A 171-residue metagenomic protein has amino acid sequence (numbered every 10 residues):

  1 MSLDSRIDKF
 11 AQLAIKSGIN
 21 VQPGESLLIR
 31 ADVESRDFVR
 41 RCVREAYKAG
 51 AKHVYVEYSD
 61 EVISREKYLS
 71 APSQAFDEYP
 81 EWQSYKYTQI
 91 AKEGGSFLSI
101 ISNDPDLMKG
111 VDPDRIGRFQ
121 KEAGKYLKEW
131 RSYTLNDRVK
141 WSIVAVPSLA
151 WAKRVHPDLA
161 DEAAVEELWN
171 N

Functional and structural regions predicted by a protein language model:
M1-N171: Active-site bordering "gate/hinge" segments that shape substrate access to catalytic or cofactor-binding pockets
